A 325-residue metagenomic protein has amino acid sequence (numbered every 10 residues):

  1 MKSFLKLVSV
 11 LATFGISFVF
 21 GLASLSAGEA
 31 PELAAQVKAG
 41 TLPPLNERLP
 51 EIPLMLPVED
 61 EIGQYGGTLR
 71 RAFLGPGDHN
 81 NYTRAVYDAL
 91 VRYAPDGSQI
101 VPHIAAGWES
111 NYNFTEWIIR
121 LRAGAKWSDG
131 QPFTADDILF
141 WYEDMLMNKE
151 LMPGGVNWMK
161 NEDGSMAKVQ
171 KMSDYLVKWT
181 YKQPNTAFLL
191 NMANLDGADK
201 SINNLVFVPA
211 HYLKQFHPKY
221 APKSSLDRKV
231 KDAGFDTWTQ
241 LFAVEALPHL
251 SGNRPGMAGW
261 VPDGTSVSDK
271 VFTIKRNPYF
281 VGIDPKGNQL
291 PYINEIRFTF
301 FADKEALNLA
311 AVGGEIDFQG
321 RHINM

Functional and structural regions predicted by a protein language model:
S9-G21: Bacterial N-terminal signal peptides
T13-F14, S24-S26, G40: Cleavable N-terminal signal peptides
K38, P43-Y112, E143, P255-M257: N-terminal lobe/hinge region of extracytoplasmic solute-binding protein
Q64-G75, A106, E116-I119, I138-W141 (+4 more regions): Short, well-ordered beta-strand elements
N80, A85-Y87, S251-I283, L307: Bilobed "Venus flytrap"/periplasmic-binding protein-like clamshell domains and structurally analogous long
Q99, A106-M152, K178, L307-A310: Aromatic- and charge-enriched surface segment that lines or borders ligand/interaction sites
L121-R122, L247-P248, Y279-M325: Ligand-site clamp/hinge motif
W158-L241: Surface-exposed binding/hinge segments that line and control ligand-binding clefts or catalytic entry sites
